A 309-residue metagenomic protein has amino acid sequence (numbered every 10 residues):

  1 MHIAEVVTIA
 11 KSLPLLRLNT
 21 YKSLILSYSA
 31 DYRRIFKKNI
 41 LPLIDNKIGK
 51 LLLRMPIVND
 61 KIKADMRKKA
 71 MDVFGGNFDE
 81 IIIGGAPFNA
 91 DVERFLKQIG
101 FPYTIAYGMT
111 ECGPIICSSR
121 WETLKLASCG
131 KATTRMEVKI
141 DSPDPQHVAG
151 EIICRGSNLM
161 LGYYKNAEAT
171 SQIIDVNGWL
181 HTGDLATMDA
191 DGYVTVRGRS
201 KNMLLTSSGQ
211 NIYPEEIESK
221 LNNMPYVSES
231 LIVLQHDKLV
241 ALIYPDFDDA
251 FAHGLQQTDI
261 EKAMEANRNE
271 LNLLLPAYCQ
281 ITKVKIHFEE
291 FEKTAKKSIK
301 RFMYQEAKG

Functional and structural regions predicted by a protein language model:
M1-V6: Conserved anion/nucleotide-ligand pocket segment
L13, R17, Y21, S29-L124 (+2 more regions): Gly/Ser/Thr-rich phosphate-binding loop
Y21, G85, V138, G192 (+4 more regions): Residue-level signal for inorganic ion chemistry
K68, K139, Q146-H147, E151-T206: Conserved ATP-binding/catalytic segment of the ANL
A127-A132, N177: Short Gly/Pro-enriched turn/cap motifs at secondary-structure boundaries
G156, L161-G162, L185-A277, E290: AMP-binding/adenylate-forming catalytic core of the ANL superfamily
Y244, I286-K308: Flexible lysine-rich "adenylation lid" loop at the C-terminal edge of ANL adenylation domains
